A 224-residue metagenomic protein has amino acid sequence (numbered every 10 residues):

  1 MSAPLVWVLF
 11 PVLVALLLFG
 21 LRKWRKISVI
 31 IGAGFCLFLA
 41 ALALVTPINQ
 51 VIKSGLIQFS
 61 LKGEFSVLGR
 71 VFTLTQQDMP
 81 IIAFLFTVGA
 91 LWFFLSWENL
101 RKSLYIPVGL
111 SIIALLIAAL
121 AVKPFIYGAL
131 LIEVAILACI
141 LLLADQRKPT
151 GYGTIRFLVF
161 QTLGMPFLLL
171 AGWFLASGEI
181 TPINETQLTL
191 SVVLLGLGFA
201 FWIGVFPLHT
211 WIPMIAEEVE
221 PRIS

Functional and structural regions predicted by a protein language model:
M1-V6, L13-E98, I106-P107: Transmembrane helix-loop-helix hairpins at membrane boundaries of multipass inner-membrane proteins
W7-V8, I203: Hydrophobic alpha-helical transmembrane segments of integral membrane proteins, especially lipid-exposed positions
V12-L13, V192: N-terminal alpha-helical segment
W24-K26, P107-T210, I215, V219-R222: Alpha-helical multi-pass transmembrane bundles of energy-transducing inner-membrane proteins
